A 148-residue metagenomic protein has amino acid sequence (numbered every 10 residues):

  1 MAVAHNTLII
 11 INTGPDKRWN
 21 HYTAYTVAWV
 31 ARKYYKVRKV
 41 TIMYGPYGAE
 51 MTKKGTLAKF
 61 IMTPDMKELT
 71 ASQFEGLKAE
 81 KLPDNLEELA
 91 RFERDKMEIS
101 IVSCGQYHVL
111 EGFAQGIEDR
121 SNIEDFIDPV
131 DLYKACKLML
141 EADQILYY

Functional and structural regions predicted by a protein language model:
V3-L8: Extreme N-terminal starter segment of soluble prokaryotic enzymes
I10-Y22, T41, E50-T56: Short, glycine-rich nucleotide/cofactor-binding loops
T13-G14, L69-K78, G116-N122: Short, basic, glycine/proline-bearing loop/turn elements
N20-Y35: Histidine-anchored nucleotide/phosphate-binding helix
K39-P46, I101-G105: Short internal beta-strands
K59-Q106: A glycine-rich helix N-cap at a beta->alpha junction
K81, S100-E111, Q115-R120, E124-F126: Ligand-binding beta-strand-loop-alpha-helix segment within the catalytic cores of soluble metabolic enzymes
S121-Y148: Glycine-rich, aromatic-bearing surface loops/beta-hairpins
